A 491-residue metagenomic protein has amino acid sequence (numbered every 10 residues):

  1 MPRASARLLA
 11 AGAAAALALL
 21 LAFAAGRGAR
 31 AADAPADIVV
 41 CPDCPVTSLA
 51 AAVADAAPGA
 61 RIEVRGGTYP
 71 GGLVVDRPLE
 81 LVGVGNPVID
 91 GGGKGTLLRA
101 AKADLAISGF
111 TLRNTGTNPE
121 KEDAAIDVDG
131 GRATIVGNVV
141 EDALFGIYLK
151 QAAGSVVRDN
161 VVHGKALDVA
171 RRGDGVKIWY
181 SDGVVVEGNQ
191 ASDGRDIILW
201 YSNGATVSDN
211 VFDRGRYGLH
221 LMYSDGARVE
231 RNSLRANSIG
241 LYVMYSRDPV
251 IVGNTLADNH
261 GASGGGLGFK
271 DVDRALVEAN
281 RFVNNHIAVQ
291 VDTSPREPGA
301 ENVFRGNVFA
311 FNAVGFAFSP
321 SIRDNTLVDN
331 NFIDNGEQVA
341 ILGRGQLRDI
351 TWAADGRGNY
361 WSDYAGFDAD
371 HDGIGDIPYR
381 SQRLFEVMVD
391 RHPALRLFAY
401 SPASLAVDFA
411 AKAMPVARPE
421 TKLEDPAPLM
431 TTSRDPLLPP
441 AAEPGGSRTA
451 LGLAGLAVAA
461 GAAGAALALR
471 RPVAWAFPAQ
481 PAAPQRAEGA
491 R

Functional and structural regions predicted by a protein language model:
G12-A24: Bacterial N-terminal signal peptides
P35-G71: Acidic Gly/Asp/Thr-rich repetitive segments characteristic of extracellular carbohydrate-active and adhesion proteins
T68-V82, I89-A133, F145-A152, I178: Extracellular beta-strand-rich solenoid/capping regions of secreted or surface-exposed proteins that bind or remodel
G91-R99, P119-D127, D142-L149, V169-W179 (+7 more regions): Extracellular beta-strand/beta-solenoid scaffold signature
L98-G109, A125-V136, A153-R158, A166 (+9 more regions): Surface-exposed loop/turn motifs in large extracellular/passenger domains
I147-V252, L256-A257, K270: Solenoidal tandem-repeat scaffolds enriched in leucines and small polar residues
A262, G266, V289-S294, F311 (+2 more regions): Functionally critical loop-and-helix segments that line ligand-binding/catalytic clefts of soluble enzyme domains
